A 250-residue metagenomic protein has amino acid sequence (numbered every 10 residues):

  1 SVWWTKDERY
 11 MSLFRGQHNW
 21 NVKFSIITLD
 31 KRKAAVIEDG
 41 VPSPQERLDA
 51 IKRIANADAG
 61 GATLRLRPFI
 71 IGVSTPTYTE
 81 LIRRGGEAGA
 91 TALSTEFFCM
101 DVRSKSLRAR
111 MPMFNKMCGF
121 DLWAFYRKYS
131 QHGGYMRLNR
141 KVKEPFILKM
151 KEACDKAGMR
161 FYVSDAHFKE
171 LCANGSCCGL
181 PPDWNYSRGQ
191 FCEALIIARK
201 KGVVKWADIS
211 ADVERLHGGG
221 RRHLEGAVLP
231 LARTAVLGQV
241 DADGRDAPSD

Functional and structural regions predicted by a protein language model:
S1-V142: Conserved AdoMet/S-adenosylmethionine-binding subsite of the radical SAM
L107-D250: C-terminal accessory extensions appended to soluble enzyme cores
